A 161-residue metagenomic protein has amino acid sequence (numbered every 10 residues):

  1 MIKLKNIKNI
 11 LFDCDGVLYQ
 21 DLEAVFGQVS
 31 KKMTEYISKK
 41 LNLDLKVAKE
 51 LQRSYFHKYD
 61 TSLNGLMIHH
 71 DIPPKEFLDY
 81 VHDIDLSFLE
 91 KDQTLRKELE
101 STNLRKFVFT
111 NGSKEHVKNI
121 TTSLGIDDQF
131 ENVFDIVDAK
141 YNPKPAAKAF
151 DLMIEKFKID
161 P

Functional and structural regions predicted by a protein language model:
K3-K5, T102-L104, F157-D160: Glycine-rich phosphate-binding loop signature in dinucleotide/nucleotide-binding domains
K3-R96, E115: N-terminal helical cap/lid subdomain that shapes the substrate entry/recognition surface in HAD-like hydrolases
D21, V108-F109: Small/polar loops that bind or transfer phosphate-bearing groups
H70, T102, I126-Q129: Short, structured coil segments at secondary-structure junctions
K97-E100, E155: Surface-exposed alpha-helical segments enriched in charged/polar residues
S101-N103, N111-G112: Glycine-rich active-site/cofactor-binding loop and its immediate structural neighborhood
F107, S113-P161: Substrate-recognition "cap/lid" segment bordering the active-site pocket of phosphatases
